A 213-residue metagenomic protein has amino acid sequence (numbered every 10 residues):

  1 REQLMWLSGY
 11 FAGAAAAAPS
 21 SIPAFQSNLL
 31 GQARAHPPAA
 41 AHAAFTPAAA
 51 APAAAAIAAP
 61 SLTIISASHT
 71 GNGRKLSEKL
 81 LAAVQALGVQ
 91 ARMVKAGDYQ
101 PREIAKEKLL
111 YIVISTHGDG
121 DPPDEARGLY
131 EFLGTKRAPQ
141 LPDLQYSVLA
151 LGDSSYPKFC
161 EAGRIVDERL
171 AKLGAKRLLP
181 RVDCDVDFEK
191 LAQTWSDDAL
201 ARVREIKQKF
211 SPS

Functional and structural regions predicted by a protein language model:
E2-S61, G71, A83-L87, R92 (+2 more regions): FMN-binding flavodoxin-like domain, especially the glycine-rich phosphate-binding loop
I65: Conserved active-site segments centered on acidic
A96-D98: Conserved SAM/SAH-binding loop
